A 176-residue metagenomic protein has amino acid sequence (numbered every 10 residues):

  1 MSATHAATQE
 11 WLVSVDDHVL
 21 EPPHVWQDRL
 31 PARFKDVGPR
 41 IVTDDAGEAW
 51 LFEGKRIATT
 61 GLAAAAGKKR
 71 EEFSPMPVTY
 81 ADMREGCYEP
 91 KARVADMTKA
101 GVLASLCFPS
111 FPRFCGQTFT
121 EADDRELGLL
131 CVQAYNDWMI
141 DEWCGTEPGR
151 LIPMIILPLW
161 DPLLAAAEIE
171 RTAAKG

Functional and structural regions predicted by a protein language model:
M1-G176: Helix-coil boundary/capping segments in enzymes
